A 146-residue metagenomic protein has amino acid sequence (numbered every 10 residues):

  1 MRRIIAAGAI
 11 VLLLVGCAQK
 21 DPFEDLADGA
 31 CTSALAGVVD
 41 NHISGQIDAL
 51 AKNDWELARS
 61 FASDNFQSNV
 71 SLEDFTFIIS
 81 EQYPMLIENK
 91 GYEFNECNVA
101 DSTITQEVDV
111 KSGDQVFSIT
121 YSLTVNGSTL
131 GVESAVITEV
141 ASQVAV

Functional and structural regions predicted by a protein language model:
M1-I4: Positively charged n-region of N-terminal signal peptides that target proteins for export
L13-G16: C-terminal motif of bacterial Sec signal peptides marking the signal peptidase cleavage site
A18-K52, S60: Short, low-complexity N-terminal intrinsically disordered segments enriched in polar/charged residues
F23-L26, S134-V146: Low-complexity, intrinsically disordered terminal/linker segments enriched in charged and Gly/Pro repeats
W55-E73: Short, solvent-exposed secondary-structure junction/capping segments
I78-N126, S134: Surface-exposed, charged secondary-structure patches
